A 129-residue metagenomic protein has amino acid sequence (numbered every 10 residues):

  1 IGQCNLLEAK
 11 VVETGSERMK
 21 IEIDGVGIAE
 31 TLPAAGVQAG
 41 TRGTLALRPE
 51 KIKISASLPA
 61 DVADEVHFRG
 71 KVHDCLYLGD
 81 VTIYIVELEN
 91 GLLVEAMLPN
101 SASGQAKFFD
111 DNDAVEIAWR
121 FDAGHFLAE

Functional and structural regions predicted by a protein language model:
I1: Contiguous mid-protein beta-loop-alpha structural module that forms a pocket-lining wall or clamp of enzyme active
C4-L6, K10-E129: Non-catalytic connector elements of ABC transporters
